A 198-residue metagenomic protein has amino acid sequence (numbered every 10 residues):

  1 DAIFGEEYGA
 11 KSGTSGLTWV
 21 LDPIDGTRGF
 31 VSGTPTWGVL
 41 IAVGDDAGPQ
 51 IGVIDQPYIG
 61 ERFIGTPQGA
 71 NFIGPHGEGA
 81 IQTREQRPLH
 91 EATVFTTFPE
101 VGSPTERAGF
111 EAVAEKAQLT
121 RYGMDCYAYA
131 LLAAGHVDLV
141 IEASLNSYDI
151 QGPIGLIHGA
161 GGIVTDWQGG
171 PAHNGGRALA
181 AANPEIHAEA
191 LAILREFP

Functional and structural regions predicted by a protein language model:
D1-I24, I163, E185-P198: N-terminal subdomain of lithium-sensitive/metallo-dependent phosphomonoesterases centered on the IMPase/IPPase/PAP
E6, D55, A143: Conserved residues at the C-terminal ends of beta-strands
E6-E7, D22-D25, G29, D138 (+1 more regions): Acidic active-site catalytic centers that drive phospho-/nucleotidyl reactions and related ester hydrolyses
G13-N71, A92: DPxDG-like acidic metal-binding loop motif
P35-W37, Y58-I59, Q68, G77 (+4 more regions): A generic "binding-loop/recognition-motif" signal
G48, G69-F72, H76-E78, V101-S103 (+1 more regions): Short helix-loop capping/hinge motifs at secondary-structure junctions, enriched in acidic/polar residues
D55, G65-T66, E78-R87: Short amphipathic beta-strand/extended segments with alternating polar/hydrophobic composition
Q82-P198: An extended, acidic
